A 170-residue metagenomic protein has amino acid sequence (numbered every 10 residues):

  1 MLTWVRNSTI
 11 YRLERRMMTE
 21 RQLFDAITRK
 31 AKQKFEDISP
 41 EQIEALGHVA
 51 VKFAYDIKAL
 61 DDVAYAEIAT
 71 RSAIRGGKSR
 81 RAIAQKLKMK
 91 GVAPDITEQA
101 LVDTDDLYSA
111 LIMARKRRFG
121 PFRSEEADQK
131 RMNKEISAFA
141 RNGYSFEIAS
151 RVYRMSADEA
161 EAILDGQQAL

Functional and structural regions predicted by a protein language model:
M1-L170: An alpha-helical, amphipathic repeat domain used for nucleic-acid recognition, typified by the mTERF helical solenoid
